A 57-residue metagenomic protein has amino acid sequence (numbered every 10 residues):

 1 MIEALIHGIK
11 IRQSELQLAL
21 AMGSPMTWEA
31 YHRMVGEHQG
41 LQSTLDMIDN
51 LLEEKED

Functional and structural regions predicted by a protein language model:
M1-M26: N-terminal acidic leader/helix
L18-D57: Short, charge-rich amphipathic interface segments used for partner binding and complex assembly
